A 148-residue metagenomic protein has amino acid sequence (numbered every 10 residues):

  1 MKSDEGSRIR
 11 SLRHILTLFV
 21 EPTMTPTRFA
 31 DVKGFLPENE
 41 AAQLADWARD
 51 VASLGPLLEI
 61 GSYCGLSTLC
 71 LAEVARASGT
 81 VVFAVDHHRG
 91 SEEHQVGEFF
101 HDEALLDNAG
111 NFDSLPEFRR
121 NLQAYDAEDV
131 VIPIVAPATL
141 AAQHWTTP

Functional and structural regions predicted by a protein language model:
M1-K2, T147: Short intrinsically disordered, low-complexity coil segments enriched in acidic
K2-R10: N-terminal auxiliary segments of SAM/dcSAM-dependent transferases
L12, F19, P26-P148: S-adenosylmethionine/decaboxylated-SAM
